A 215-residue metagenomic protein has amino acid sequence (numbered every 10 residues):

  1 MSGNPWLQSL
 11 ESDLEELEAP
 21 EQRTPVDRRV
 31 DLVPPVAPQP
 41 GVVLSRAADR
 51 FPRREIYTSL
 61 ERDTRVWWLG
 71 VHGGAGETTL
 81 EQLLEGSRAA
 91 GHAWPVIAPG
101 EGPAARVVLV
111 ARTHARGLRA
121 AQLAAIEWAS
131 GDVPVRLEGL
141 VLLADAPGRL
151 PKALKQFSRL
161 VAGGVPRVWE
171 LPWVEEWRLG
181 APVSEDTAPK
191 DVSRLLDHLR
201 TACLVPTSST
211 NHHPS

Functional and structural regions predicted by a protein language model:
M1, S59-D63, P99-A104, P134-V135 (+1 more regions): Flexible, charged surface loops at secondary-structure boundaries
M1-R65, D197-C203, T207-H213: Extreme N-terminal, non-catalytic leader segments that precede Walker-type/kinase nucleotide-binding cores
T64-R88: Glycine-rich phosphate-binding P-loop
H92-T113, A125-V141: Inter-motif core of Ras-like GTPase G domains
A105-A120, A146-L150: Conserved Switch II/interswitch segment of TRAFAC-class P-loop GTPases
Q122-V165: Conserved C-terminal guanine-recognition region of P-loop GTPase G domains, centered on the G4
F157-E185: Beta-strand-loop-alpha "switch" segments that mediate conformational coupling across diverse proteins
W177-S215: A cross-taxonomic marker for long C-terminal extensions/tails that follow the last structured domain
